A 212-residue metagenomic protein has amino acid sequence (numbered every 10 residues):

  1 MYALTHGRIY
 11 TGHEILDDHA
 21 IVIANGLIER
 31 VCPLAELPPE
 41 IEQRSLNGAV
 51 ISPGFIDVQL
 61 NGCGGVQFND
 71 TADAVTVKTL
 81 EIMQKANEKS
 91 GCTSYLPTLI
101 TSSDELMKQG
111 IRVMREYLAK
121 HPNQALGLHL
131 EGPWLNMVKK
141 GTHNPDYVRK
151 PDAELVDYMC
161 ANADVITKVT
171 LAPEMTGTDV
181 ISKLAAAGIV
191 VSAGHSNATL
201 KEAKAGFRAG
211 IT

Functional and structural regions predicted by a protein language model:
M1-L37: N-terminal metal-binding scaffold of metallo-dependent hydrolase/deaminase domains
Y2-H6, L37-D73, V77-E81: Replace "His-x-His-based motif
G7, I21, G26, G48 (+4 more regions): Divalent metal-coordination and catalytic microenvironments
P39-E42, L46-A49, G110-P122, K204-R208: Short amphipathic alpha-helices and their capping/turn segments at secondary-structure boundaries
N61-C63, E81-G110, N123-N136, A163-E174 (+2 more regions): Divalent metal-dependent hydrolysis catalytic cores, especially in the metallo-beta-lactamase
N61-V66, D73-T76, K85-L96, M137-A163 (+1 more regions): Active-site gating loops and adjacent loop-to-helix segments of metal-dependent hydrolytic enzymes
L80-Q84, K108-R115, V156, I181 (+1 more regions): Generic structural signal for well-ordered alpha-helices, preferentially at hydrophobic/aromatic core positions
A119, R149-T212: Histidine/acidic residue-rich metal-binding segments in metalloenzymes
